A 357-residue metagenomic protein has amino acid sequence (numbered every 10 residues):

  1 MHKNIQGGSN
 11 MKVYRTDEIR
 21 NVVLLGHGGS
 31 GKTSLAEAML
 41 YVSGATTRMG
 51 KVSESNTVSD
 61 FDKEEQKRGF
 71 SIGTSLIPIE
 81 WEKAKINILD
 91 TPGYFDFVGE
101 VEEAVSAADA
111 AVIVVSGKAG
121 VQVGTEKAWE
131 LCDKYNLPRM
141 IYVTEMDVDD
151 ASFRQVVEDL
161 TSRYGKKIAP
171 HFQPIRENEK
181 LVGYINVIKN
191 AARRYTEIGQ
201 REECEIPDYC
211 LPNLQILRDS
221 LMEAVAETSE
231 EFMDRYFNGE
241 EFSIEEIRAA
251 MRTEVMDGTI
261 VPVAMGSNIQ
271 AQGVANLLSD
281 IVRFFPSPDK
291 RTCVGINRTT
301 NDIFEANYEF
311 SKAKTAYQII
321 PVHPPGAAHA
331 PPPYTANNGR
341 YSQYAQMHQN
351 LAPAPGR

Functional and structural regions predicted by a protein language model:
H2-A328, P333-R357: Structural and coupling elements of P-loop NTPases
